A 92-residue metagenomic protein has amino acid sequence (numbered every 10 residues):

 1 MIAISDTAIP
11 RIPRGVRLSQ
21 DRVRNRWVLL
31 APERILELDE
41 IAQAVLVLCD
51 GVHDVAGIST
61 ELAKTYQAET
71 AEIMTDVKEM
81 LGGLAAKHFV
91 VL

Functional and structural regions predicted by a protein language model:
M1-V47: Acidic, low-complexity/disordered tracts enriched in E/D and polar residues
R34-L92: Long, charge-rich, low-complexity alpha-helical segments
